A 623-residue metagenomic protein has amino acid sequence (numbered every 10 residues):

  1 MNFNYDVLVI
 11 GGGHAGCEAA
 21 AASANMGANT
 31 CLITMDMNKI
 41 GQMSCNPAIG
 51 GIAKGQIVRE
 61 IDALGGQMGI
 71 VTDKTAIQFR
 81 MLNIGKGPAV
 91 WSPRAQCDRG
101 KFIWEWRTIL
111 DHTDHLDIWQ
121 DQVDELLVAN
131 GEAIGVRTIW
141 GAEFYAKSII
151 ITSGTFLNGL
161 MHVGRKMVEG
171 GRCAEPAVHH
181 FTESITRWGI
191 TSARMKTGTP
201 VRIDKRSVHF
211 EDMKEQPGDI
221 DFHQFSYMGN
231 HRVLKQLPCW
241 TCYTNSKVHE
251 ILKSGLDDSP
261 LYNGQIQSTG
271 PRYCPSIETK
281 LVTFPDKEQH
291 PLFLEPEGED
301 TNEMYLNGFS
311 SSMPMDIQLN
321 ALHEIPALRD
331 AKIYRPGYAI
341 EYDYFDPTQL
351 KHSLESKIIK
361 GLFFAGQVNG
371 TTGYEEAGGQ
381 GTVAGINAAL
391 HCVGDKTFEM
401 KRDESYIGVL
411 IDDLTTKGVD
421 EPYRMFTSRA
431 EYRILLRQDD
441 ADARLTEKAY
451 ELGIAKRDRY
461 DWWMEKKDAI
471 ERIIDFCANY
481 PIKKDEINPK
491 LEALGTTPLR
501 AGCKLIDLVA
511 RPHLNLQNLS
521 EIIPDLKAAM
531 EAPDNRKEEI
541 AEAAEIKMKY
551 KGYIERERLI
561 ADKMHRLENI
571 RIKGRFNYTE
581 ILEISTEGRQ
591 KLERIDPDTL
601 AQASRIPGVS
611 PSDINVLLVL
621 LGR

Functional and structural regions predicted by a protein language model:
N2-A15: Beta1/beta-strand and adjacent pyrophosphate-binding region of the FAD-binding site in flavoprotein oxidoreductases
N4, A21-E125, A129, W140 (+4 more regions): Conserved N-terminal/central alpha/beta ligand/cofactor-binding core
I10, E143-G154: Short hydrophobic core segments
D36-N38, K54, T182-L319, T416-R500 (+2 more regions): An anion/pyrophosphate-binding glycine-rich loop and adjacent beta-alpha core in soluble alpha-beta enzymes
Y305-T371, F398-D412, K537-K591, D596: A glycine-rich dinucleotide-binding beta-alpha-beta segment and adjacent secondary-structure elements that constitute
Q367-E375, E431-R433: Glycine-rich phosphate/pyrophosphate-binding beta-alpha loops
A377-F398: Internal hydrophobic alpha-helix adjacent to the cofactor/substrate pocket in enzyme cavities
R429, T446-N615, V619-R623: Extended, charge-enriched "interface" segments that sit outside catalytic cores
